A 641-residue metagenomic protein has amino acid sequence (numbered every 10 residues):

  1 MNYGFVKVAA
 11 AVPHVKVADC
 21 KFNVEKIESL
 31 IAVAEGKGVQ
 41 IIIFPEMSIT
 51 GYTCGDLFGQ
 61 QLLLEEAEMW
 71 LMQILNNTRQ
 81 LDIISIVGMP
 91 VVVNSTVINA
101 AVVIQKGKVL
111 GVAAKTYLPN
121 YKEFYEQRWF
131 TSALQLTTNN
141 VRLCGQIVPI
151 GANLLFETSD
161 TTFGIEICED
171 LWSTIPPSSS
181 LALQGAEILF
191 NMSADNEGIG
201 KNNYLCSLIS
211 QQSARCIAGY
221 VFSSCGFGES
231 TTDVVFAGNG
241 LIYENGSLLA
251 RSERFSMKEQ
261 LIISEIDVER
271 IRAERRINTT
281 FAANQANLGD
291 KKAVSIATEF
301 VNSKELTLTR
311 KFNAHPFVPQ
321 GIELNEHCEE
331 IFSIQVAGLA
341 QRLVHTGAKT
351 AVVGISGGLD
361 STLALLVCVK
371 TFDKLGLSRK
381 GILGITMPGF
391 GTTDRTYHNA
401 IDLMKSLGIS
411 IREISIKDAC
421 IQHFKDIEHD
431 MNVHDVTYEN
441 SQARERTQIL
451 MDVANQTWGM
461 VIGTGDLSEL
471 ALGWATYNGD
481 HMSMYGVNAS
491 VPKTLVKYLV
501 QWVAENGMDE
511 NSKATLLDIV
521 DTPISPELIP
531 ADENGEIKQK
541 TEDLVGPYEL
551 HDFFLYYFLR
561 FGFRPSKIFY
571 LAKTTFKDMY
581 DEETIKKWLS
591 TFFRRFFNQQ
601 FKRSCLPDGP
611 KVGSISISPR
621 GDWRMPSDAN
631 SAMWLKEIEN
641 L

Functional and structural regions predicted by a protein language model:
M1-V352, K370-R379, I411: Enzyme catalytic cores with a strong preference for nitrogen-chemistry domains
V6-K7, N23, S159, C216-A218 (+5 more regions): ATP/NTP-dependent adenylation/nucleotidyl-transfer catalytic domains that generate, transfer, or process NMP-activated
